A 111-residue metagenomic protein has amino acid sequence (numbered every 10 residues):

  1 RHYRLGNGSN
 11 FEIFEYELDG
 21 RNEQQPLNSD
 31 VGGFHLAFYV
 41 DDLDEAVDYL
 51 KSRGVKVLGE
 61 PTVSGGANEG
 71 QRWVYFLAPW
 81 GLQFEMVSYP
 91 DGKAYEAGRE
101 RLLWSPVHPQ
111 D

Functional and structural regions predicted by a protein language model:
R1-P26, F76-A78, Q83-P90: Conserved short beta-strand elements that form part of the metal-binding/catalytic scaffold of enzyme active sites
F11, F38, V47-D111: Vicinal oxygen chelate
L27-D30, G66: Surface-exposed, active-site-proximal loop segments in enzymatic domains
V31-H35: Short, solvent-exposed beta-strand edge segments and adjacent coil->beta transition regions
